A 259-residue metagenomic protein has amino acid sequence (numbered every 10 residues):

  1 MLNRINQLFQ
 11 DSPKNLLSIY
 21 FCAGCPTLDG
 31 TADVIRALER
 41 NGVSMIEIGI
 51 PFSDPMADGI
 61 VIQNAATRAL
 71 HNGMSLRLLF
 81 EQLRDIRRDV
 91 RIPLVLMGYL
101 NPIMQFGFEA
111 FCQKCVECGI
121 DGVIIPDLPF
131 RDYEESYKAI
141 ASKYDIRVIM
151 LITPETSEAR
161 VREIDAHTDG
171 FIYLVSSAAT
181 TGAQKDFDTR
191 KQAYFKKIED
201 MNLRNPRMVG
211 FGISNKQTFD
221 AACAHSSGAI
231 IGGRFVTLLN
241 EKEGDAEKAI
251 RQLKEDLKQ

Functional and structural regions predicted by a protein language model:
M1-L8, L28, S53-I62, M74-R84 (+6 more regions): Active-site-adjacent beta->alpha loops and helix N-cap segments on the catalytic face of soluble alpha/beta enzymes
L17-F21, I46-I48, L94-G98, V123-I125 (+4 more regions): Hydrophobic faces of well-ordered beta-strands that scaffold small-molecule active sites in alpha/beta enzyme cores
L28-L38, T156-H167, I213-A229: Catalytic cores of alpha/beta
M45, I50-F52, Q63-L128: Active-site beta->alpha loop and helix N-cap motifs at the rims of alpha/beta catalytic domains
M45-D54, G122-I124, L128-D132, I172-A183 (+1 more regions): Glycine-rich phosphate-binding active-site loops on the catalytic face of alpha/beta enzymes
G59-V95, A139-T153, T189-N205, A249-Q259: Alpha-helix-loop-beta-strand connector modules within alpha/beta enzyme cores
H71-M74, G119-Y133, R147-T156, V175: Catalytic beta/alpha-barrel core
L79, K196-N205, S214-Q259: Alpha/beta catalytic cores of nucleotide-metabolism and tRNA/nucleoside-modifying enzymes
